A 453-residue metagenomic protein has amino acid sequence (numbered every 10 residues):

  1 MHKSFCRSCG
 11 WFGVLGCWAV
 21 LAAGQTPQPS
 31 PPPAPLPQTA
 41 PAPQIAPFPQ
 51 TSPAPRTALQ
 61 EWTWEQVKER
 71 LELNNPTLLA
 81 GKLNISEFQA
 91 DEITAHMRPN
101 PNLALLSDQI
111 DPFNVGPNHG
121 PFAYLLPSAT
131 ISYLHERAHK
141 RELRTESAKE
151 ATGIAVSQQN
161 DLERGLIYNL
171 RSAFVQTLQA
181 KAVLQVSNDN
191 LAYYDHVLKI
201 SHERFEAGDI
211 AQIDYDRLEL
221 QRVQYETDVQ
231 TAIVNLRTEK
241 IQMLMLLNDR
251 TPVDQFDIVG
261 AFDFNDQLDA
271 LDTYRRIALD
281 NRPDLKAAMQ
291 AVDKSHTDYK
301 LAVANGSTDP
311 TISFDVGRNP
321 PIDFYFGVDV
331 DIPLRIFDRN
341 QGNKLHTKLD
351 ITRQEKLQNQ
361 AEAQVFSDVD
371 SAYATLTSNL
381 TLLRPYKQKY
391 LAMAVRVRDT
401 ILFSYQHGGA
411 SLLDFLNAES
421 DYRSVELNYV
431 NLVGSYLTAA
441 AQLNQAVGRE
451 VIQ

Functional and structural regions predicted by a protein language model:
H2-K3, Q159-I277, T375, N379: Periplasmic alpha-helical coiled-coil/stalk elements that build and connect Gram-negative outer-membrane
H2-W11, A23-P29, P33-P41, R56 (+1 more regions): Acidic, low-complexity, intrinsically disordered peripheral segments
P49-E61, E92, A104-R137, R144 (+3 more regions): Small/polar, glycine/serine/threonine/aspartate-rich low-complexity segments that form flexible
K68-E72, T130-S132, I210, D214-Q221 (+5 more regions): Amphipathic alpha-helical coiled-coil scaffold segments and their short linker/junction regions
E69-L79, S86-P101, A129-E146, S157-R164 (+8 more regions): A glycine-/polar-enriched beta->alpha junction
A80-E92, L162-S187, H196, E203 (+4 more regions): Amphipathic alpha-helical coiled-coil segments
E146-K149, Q212-L220, L412-E419: Short, charged, amphipathic alpha-helical segments
